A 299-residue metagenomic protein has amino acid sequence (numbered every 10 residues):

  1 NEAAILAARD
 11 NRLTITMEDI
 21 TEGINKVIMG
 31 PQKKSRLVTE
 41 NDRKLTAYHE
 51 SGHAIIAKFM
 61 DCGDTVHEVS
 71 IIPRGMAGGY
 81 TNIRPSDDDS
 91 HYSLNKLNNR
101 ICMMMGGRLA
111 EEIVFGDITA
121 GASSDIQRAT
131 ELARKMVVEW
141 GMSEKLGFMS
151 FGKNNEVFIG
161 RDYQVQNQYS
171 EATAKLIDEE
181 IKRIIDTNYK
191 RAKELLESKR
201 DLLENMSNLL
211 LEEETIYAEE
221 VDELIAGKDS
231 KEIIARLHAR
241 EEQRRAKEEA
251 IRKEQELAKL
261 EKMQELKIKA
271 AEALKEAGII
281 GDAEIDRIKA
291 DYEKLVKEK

Functional and structural regions predicted by a protein language model:
N1-R9, E18-E22: C-terminal helical "lid" of AAA+/P-loop NTPase domains
R12-T14: Inter-lobe coupling/hinge segments of SF2-like helicase ATPases
E18, E22, M29-E40: P-loop NTPase nucleotide-binding/switch module
T21, N41-Y48, A54-K299: Soluble catalytic regions of large protease machineries
